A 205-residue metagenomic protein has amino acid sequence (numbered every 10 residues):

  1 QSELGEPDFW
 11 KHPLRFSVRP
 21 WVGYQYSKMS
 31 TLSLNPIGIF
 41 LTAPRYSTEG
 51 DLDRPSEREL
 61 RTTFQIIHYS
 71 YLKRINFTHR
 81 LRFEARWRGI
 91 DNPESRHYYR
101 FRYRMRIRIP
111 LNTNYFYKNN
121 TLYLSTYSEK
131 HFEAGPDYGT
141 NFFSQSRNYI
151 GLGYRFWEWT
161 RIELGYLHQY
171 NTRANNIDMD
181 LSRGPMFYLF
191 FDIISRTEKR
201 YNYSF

Functional and structural regions predicted by a protein language model:
Q1, S30-N35, R74-R80, R100 (+3 more regions): Outer-membrane beta-barrel architecture
Q1-T31, I39: Start-of-domain marker
S2-E6, P36-T42, S70-L72, F83-W87 (+4 more regions): Transmembrane beta-strands of outer-membrane beta-barrel pores
E3-D8, T48-D53, G89-H97, G135-Y138 (+1 more regions): Extracellular loop and loop/strand-boundary signature of outer-membrane beta-barrel proteins
H12-V18, R58-T62, S95-Y103, F142-N148 (+1 more regions): Residues that define the transmembrane beta-barrel architecture of outer-membrane proteins
K28-M29, Y71-F77, L111-L122, W159 (+1 more regions): Short loop/turn motifs that connect adjacent beta-strands in outer-membrane beta-barrel proteins
I66, L181-F205: Outer-membrane beta-barrel "beta-signal"
R82-E163, L167-Y170: Outer-membrane beta-barrel transmembrane domain signature
